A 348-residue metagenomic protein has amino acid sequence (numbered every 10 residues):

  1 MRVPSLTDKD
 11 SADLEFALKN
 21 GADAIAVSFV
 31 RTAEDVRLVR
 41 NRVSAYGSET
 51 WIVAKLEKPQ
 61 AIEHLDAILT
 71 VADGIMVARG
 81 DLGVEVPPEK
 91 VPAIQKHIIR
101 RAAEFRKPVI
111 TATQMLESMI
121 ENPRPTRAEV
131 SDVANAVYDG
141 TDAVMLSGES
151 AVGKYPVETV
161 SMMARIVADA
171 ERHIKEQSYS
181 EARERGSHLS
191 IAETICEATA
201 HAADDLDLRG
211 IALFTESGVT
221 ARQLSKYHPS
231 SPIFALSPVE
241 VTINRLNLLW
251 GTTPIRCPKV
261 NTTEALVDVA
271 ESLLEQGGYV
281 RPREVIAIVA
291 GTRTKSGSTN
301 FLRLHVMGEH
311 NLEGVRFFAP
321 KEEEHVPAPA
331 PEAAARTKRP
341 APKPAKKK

Functional and structural regions predicted by a protein language model:
M1-K348: Non-catalytic helical/linker scaffolds that mediate oligomerization, partner binding, and domain coupling around large
